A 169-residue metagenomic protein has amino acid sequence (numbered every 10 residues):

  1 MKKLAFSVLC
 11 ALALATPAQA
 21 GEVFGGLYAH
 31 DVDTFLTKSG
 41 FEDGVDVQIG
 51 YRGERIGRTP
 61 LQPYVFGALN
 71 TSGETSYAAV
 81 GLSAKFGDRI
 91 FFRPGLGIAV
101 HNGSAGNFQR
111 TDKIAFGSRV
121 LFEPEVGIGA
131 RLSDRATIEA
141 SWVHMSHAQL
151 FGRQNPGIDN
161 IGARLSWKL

Functional and structural regions predicted by a protein language model:
M1-E22: Cleavable N-terminal export/targeting peptides
L9, Q48-G50, G81-S83, G127 (+1 more regions): Outer-membrane beta-barrel architecture
T16, I49-G57, S83-D88, L132-D134 (+1 more regions): Outer-membrane beta-barrel proteins
E22-V23, I56-L61, I90-F92, D134-A140: Repeated loop/turn-to-beta-strand initiation elements of outer-membrane beta-barrel proteins
V23-D33, T59-T71, H144-S146: Transmembrane beta-strand segments that form the barrel wall of outer-membrane beta-barrel proteins
L27-E42, R93-E125, G129, A136-E139: Outer-membrane beta-barrel translocator/channel fold
F41-V47, E74-A78, V120-P124, G157-I161: Residues that define the transmembrane beta-barrel architecture of outer-membrane proteins
A130, G157-L169: Outer-membrane beta-barrel "beta-signal"
